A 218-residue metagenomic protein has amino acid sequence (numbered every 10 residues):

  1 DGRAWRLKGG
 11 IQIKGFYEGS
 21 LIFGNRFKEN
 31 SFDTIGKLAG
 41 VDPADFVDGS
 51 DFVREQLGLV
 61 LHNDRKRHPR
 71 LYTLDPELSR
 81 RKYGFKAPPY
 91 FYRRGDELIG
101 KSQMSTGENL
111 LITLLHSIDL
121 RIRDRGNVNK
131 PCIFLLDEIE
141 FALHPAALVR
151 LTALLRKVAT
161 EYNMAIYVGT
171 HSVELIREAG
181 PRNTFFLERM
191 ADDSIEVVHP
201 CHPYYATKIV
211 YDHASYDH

Functional and structural regions predicted by a protein language model:
D1-F16, K28-E29, A39: Glycine-rich phosphate-binding loops of NTPases
F23-N109, H116, I122-R125: Extended helical coiled-coil dimerization/tether regions that scaffold and oligomerize large DNA-maintenance assemblies
L114, L151-L155: Conserved hydrophobic alpha-helix in the ABC-type ATPase nucleotide-binding domain
K130-C132, E161-Y167: Loop/turn-to-beta-strand initiation segments
D137-I139: Walker B catalytic acidic pair
G169-H171: H-loop/switch region of ABC-family ATPase nucleotide-binding domains
I176-H218: RecA-like P-loop NTPase motor core
